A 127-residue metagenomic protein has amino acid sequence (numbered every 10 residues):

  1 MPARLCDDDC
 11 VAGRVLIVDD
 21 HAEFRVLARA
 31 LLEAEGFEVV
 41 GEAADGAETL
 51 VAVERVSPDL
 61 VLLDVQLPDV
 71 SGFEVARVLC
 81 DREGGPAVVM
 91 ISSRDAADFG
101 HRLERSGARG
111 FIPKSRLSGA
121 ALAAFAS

Functional and structural regions predicted by a protein language model:
M1-R14, L117-S127: Non-catalytic signal-transmission and effector/linker regions of two-component phosphorelay proteins
D19, D64, S92: Active-site residues of response regulator receiver
A22-G41: Two-component/phosphorelay signaling modules centered on CheY-like receiver
D45-E48, S71-E74: Acidic catalytic/metal-coordinating carboxylates
P68: The feature encodes the CheY-like receiver
G72, L103-G110: As written
F73-G84: Short amphipathic alpha-helix used as the core "switch/output" element in two-component signaling
